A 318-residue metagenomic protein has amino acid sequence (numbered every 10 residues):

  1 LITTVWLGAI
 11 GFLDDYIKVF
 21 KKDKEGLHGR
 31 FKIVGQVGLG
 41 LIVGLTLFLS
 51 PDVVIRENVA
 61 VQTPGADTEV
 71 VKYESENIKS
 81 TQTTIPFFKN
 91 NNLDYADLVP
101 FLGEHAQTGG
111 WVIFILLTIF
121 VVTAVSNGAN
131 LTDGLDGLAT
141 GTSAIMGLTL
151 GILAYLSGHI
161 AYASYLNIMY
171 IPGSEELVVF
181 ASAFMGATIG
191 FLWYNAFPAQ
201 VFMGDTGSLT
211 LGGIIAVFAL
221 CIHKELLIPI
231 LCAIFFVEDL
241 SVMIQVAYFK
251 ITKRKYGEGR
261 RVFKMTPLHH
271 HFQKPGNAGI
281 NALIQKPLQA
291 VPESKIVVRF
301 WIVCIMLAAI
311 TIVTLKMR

Functional and structural regions predicted by a protein language model:
L1, F31, H105-I113: Membrane-entry segments of alpha-helical transmembrane domains in multi-pass membrane proteins
L1-A9, L41-T81, I113-R318: Alpha-helical transmembrane segments
L7-I17: Alpha-helical transmembrane segments within multi-pass membrane transporters and channels
K18-H28: Membrane interface segments of multi-pass transport proteins and intramembrane proteases
V19-K21, P51-E57, L93-L102, I160-A163: Alpha-helical transmembrane bundle and helix-membrane interface signal in multi-pass integral membrane proteins
L27, F31, G35, I85 (+2 more regions): Multi-pass alpha-helical transmembrane bundle typical of ion/small-solute transporters and intramembrane aspartyl
G65-H105: Extracytosolic (periplasmic/ER-lumenal) interhelical loops and adjacent juxtamembrane/interface segments of multi-pass
E104-T108, G173-E176: Active-site-adjacent structural elements in folded domains
